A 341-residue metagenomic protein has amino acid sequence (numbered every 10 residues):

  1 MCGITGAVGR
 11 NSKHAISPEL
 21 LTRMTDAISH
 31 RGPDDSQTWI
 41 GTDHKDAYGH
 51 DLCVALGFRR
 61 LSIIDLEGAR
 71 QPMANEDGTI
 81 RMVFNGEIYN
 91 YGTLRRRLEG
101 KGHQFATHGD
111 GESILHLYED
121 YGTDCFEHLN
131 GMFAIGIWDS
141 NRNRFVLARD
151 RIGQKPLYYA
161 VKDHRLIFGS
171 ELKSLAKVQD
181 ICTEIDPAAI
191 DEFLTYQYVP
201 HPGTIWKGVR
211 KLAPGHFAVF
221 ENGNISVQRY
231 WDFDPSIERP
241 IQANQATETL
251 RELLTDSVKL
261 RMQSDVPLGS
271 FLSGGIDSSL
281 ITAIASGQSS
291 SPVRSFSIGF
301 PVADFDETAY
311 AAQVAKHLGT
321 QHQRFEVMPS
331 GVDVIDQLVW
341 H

Functional and structural regions predicted by a protein language model:
M1, A7-L20, I40-Y48, G100 (+3 more regions): ATP-dependent adenylate-handling active sites, centered on carboxylate activation for C-N bond formation
G3, N11-A15, E19-H30, N75-E76 (+3 more regions): N-terminal segments that mediate ammonia production and transfer in glutamine-dependent amidotransferase systems
I28, D34-W39, L56: Glycine/alanine-rich phosphate-binding loops at beta-alpha junctions
H30-R31, Y48, A55, I63-D65 (+3 more regions): A short catalytic or substrate-binding loop motif that flags glycine-/basic-rich loops and adjacent residues that bind
I64, A69-P72: An anion-binding catalytic pocket shared by soluble metabolic enzymes
H108-R142: Catalytic core of PPM/PP2C metal-dependent serine/threonine phosphatase domains
